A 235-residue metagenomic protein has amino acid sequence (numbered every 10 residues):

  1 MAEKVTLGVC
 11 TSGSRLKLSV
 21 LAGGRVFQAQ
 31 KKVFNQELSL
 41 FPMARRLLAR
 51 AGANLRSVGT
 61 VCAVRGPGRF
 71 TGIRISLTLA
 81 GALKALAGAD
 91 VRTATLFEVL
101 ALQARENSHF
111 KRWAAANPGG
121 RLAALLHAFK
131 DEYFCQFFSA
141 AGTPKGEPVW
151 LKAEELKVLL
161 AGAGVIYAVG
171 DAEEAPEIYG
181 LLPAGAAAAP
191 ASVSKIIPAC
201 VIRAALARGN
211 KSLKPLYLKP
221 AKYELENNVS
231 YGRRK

Functional and structural regions predicted by a protein language model:
M1-G23, K32-L38, R92-K235: Oxyanion-binding and handling regions
V26-Q28: Conserved phosphate-binding/catalytic region of the ribokinase-like
Q36-A51: Short, well-ordered amphipathic alpha-helical segments that serve as non-catalytic structural scaffolds within diverse
S39-P42, R74, T78-A82, V99 (+1 more regions): Short amphipathic alpha-helical face segments that pack within enzyme cores and frequently flank/anchor catalytic
N54-L55, V91: Alpha-helix N-cap/start motif
R56-R65, V165-A172: Short glycine-rich phosphate-binding loop at a beta-alpha junction
T60-V91, L96: DPxDG-like acidic metal-binding loop motif
